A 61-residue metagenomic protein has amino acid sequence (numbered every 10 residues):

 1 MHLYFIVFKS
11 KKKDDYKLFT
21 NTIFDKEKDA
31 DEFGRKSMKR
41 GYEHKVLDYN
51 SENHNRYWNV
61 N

Functional and structural regions predicted by a protein language model:
M1-T20: Short aromatic-glycine-(Arg/Gly/Cys) micro-motifs in beta-strand/loop hairpins
L3, K11-K12, D29, G34-K36: Short, well-ordered helical secondary-structure segments
K9-K11, N21, M38, S51-E52: Compositionally biased regions
F24-E27: Conserved aromatic
D31, R35-N61: Short, mixed-charge low-complexity intrinsically disordered segments
